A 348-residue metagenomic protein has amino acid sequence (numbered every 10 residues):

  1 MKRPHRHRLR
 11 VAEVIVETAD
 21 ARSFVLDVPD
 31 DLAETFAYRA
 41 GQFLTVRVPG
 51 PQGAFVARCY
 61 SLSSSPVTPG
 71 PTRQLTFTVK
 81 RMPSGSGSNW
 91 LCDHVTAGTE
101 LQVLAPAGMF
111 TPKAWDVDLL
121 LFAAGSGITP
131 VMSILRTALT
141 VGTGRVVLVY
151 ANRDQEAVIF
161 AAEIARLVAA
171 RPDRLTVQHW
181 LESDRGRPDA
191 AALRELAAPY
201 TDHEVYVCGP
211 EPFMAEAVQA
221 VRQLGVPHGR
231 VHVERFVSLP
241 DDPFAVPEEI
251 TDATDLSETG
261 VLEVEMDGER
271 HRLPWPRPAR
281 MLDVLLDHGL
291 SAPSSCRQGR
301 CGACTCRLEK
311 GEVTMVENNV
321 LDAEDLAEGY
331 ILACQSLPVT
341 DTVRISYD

Functional and structural regions predicted by a protein language model:
M1-E100, V117-D118, N152-D154, A165-V168 (+1 more regions): Ferredoxin-reductase
P49-P51, P106-A107, D348: Short, surface-exposed secondary-structure boundary micro-motifs
S88-E263, R270, P274: FNR/FR-type flavoprotein reductase catalytic core
S257-R297: C-terminal accessory/binding modules appended to enzymatic or scaffolding proteins
H271, V284-P293, G302-D348: Iron-sulfur (Fe-S) cluster-binding segments and ferredoxin-like electron-carrier domains, especially [2Fe-2S]
